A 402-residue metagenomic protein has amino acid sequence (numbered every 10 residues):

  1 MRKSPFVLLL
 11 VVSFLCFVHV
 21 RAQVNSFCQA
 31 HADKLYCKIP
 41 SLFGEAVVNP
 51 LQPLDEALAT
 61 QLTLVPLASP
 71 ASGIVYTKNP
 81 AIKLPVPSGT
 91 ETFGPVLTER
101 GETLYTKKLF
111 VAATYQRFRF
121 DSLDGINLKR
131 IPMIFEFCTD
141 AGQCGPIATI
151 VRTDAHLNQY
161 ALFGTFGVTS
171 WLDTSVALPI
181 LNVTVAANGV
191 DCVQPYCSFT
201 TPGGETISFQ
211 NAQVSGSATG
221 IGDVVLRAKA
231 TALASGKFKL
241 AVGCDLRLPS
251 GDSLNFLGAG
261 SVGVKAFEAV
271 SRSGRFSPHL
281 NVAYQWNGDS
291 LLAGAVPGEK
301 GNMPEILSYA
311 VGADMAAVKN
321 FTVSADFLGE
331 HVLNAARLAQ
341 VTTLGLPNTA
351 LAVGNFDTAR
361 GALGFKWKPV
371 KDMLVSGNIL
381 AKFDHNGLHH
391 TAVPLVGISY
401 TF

Functional and structural regions predicted by a protein language model:
L8-C16: Bacterial N-terminal signal peptides
V24-S175, L181-G222, G294, A339 (+1 more regions): A subset of solvent-exposed loop/turn segments in beta-rich extracellular surface proteins, enriched in glycine
F93, E99-R100, V111, L162-V168 (+10 more regions): Residues on the lipid-exposed face of transmembrane beta-strands in outer-membrane beta-barrel proteins
Y105-K107, A155-Y160, V214-S215, T219-V224 (+4 more regions): Residues that define the transmembrane beta-barrel architecture of outer-membrane proteins
Y115-D121, L178-T184, D223, A232 (+5 more regions): Transmembrane beta-strands of outer-membrane beta-barrel pores
F120, W171-V176, S235-L240, G274-L280 (+2 more regions): Repeated loop/turn-to-beta-strand initiation elements of outer-membrane beta-barrel proteins
L123-L128, A187-V193, V242-D245, D252-G260 (+4 more regions): Outer-membrane beta-barrel translocator domains and adjoining extracellular loop/strand segments of Gram-negative
L128-E136, D140, Y196-Q210, K300-F402: Outer membrane beta-barrel transmembrane domains
